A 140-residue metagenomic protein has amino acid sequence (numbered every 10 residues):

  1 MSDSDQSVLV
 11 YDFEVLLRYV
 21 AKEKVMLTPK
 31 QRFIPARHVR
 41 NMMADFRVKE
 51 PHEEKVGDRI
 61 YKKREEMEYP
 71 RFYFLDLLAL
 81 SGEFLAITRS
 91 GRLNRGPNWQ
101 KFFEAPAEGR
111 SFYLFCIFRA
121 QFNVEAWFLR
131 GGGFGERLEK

Functional and structural regions predicted by a protein language model:
M1-L77, A86-N94, N98-A107: Short, amphipathic alpha-helical interface elements at domain boundaries that mediate macromolecular binding
Y73-L75, G82, A86-E139: Accessory beta->alpha helical hairpin/"wing" motif in late/C-terminal subdomains of nucleic-acid enzymes
